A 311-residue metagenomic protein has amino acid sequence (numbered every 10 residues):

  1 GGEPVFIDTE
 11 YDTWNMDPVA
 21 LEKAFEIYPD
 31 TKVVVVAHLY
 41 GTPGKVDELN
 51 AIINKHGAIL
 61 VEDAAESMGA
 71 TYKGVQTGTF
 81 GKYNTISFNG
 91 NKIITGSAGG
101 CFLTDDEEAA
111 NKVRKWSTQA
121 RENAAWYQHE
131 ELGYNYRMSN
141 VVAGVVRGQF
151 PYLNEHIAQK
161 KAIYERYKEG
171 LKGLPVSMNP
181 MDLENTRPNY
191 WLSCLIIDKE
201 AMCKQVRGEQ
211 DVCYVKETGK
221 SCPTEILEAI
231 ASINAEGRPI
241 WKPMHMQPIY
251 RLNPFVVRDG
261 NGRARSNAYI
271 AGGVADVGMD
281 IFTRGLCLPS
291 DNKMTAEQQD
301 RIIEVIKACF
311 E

Functional and structural regions predicted by a protein language model:
G1-K55, I59-A64, T71: PLP-dependent aminotransferase-like
G2, T9, H38, A65-E66 (+4 more regions): Histidine-centered beta-alpha loop that forms part of the nucleotide-sugar donor binding/catalytic region in diverse
V5, L60-V61, T85, S177-N179 (+1 more regions): Structural detector of well-ordered beta-strand residues that form the stable sheet scaffold of enzyme domains
V19-K23, V33-A37, T42, V46-E48 (+2 more regions): PLP-dependent aminotransferase class I/II
P29, G78-T79, T95, Y136 (+1 more regions): Structured loop/turn residues at beta-strand edges in well-structured enzyme cores
E62-G96, A125-E130: Conserved active-site segment immediately N-terminal to the catalytic lysine that forms the internal aldimine
T79-S117, N140-V145: Active-site PLP attachment segment
